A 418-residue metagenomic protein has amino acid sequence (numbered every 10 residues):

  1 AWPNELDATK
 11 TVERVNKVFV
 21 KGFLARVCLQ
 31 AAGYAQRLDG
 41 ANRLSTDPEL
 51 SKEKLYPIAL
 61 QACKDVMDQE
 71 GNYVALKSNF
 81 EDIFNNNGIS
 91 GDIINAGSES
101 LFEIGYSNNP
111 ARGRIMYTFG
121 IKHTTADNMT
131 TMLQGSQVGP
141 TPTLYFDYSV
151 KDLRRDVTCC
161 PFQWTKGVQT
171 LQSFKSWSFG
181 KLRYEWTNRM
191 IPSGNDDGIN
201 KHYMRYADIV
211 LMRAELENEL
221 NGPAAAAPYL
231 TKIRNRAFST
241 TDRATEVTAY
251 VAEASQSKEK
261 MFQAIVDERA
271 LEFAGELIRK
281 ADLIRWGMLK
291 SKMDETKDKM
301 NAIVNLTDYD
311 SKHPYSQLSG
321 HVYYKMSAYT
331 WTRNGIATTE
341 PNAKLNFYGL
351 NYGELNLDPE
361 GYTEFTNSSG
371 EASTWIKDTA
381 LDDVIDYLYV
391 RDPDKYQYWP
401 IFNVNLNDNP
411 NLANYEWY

Functional and structural regions predicted by a protein language model:
A1-G113, L153-Y418: Acidic/polar-rich alpha-helix caps and helix-coil junctions
F119: Catalytic centers of nucleases
K122-L144: Short, cationic low-complexity segments
Y148, D152: Conserved, charge-rich beta-strand/loop surface module that forms ligand/interface-binding patches within domains
